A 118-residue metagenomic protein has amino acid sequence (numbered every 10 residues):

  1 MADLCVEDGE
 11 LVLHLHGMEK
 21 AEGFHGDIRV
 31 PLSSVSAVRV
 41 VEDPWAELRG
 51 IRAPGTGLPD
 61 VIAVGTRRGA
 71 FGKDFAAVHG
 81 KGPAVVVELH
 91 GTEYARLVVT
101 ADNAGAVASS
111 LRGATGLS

Functional and structural regions predicted by a protein language model:
M1-L32, S36-R39: Conserved beta-hairpin
G23-R29, S36-S118: Acidic, Ser/Thr- and proline-rich intrinsically disordered linker/docking segments of eukaryotic scaffolds
